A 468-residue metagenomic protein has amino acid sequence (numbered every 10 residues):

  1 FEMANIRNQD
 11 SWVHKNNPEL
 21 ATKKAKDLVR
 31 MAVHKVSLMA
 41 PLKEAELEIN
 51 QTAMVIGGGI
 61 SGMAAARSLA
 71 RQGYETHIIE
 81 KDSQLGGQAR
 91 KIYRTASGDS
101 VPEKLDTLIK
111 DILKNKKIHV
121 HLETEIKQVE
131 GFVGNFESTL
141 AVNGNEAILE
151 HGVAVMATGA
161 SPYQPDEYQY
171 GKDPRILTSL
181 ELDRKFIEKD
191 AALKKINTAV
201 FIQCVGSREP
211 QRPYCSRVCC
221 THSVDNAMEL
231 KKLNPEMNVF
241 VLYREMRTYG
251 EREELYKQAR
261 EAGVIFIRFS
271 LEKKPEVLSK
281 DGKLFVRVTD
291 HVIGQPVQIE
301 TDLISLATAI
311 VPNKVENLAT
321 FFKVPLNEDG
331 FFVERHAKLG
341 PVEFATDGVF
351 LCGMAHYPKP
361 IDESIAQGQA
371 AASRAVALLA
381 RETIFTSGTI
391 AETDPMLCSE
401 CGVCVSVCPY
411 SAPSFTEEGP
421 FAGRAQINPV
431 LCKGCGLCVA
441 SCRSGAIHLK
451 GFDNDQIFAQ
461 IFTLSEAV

Functional and structural regions predicted by a protein language model:
F1-V468: Residues forming the flavin
